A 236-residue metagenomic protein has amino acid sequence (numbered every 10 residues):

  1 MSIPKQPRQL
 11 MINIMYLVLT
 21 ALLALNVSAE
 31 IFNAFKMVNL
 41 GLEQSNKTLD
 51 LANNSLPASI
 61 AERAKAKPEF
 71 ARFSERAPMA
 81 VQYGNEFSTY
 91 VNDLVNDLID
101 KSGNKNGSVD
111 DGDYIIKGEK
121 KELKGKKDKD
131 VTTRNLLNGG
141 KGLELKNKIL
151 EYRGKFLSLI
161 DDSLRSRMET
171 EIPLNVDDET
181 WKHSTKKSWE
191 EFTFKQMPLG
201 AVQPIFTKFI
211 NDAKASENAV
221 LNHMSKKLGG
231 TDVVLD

Functional and structural regions predicted by a protein language model:
I3-L10: Juxtamembrane loop-transmembrane helix junctions in multi-pass integral membrane proteins, especially the extracellular
R8, V18-N46: Transmembrane signal-anchor/signal-peptide helices with a preference for the extracytoplasmic
I14-M15: Hydrophobic/aromatic interaction determinants used to assemble and anchor large protein complexes
L19, A61, P68-A71, E75 (+2 more regions): Primarily heptad-repeat coiled-coil rod domains in cytosolic scaffolding/tethering proteins
A34, G41, R76, Y83 (+3 more regions): Long, heptad-repeat alpha-helical coiled-coil segments that mediate oligomerization and form fibrous "stalk/rod"
L40-A58: Short extracytoplasmic/periplasmic juxtamembrane "stem" segments immediately C-terminal to an N-terminal membrane anchor
N53, P57-R165: Post-signal peptide N-terminal segment of secreted/secretory-pathway proteins
N138-D236: Extended, domain-scale alpha-helical bundle/helix-rich regions
